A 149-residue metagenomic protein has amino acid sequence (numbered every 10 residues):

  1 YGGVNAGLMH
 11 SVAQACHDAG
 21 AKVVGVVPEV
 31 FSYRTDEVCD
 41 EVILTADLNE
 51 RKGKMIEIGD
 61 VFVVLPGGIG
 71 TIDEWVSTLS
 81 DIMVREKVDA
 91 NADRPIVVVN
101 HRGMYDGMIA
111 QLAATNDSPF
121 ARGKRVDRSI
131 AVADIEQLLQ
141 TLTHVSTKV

Functional and structural regions predicted by a protein language model:
Y1-I58, K87-A92, V98-K148: A cross-family phosphate/adenosyl-ligand binding-site feature
G7-S11, G70-L79: Short glycine/serine/threonine-rich phosphate/pyrophosphate-binding segments that cradle anionic phosphate groups
I56-V76, K87: A donor-sugar binding/catalytic signature common to diverse glycosyltransferases and related nucleotide-sugar
V63, R94-P95: Structural loop-to-beta junction motif characteristic of Rossmann-like glycosyltransferase folds
S77, I96-V97: Hydrophobic alpha-helical segments of small multi-pass membrane proteins
M83-V84: Interfacial segments of multi-pass membrane proteins
